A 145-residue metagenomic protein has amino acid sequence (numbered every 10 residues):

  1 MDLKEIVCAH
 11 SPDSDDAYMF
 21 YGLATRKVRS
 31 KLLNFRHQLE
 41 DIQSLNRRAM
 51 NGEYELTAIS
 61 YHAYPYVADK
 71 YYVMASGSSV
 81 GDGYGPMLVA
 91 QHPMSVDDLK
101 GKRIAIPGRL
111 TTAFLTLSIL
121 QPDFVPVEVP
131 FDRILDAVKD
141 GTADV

Functional and structural regions predicted by a protein language model:
M1-S79: N-terminal hydrophobic or amphipathic helices and topogenic motifs
L3-T25, P86-V145: Bilobed "Venus flytrap"/periplasmic-binding protein-like clamshell domains and structurally analogous long
L33-R36, G83, P122-V125: Short, flexible loop segments at the rims of nucleotide/cofactor-binding pockets, characterized by
A75-A90: Portal/gating segments that form or line small-molecule/metal binding sites
